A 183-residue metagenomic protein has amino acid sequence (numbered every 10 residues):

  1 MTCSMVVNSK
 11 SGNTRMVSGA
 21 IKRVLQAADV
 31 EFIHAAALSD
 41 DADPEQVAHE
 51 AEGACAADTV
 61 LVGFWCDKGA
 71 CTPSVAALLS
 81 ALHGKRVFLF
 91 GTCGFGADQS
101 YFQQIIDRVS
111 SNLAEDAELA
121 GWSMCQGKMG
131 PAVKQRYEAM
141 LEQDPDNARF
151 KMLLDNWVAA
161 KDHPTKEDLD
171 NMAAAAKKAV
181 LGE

Functional and structural regions predicted by a protein language model:
T2-L25: N-terminal beta1-alpha1 ligand-phosphate binding loop
C3-S4, V24, A28-D29, A56-V62 (+1 more regions): FMN-binding flavodoxin-like domain, especially the glycine-rich phosphate-binding loop
G12, F32-A37, D41-P44, T72 (+1 more regions): Secondary-structure junction/capping motif
A28-E50, V60-F64: A short beta-strand-loop structural module common to alpha/beta enzyme folds
A51-C55: A short, aliphatic-rich alpha-helical micro-motif
